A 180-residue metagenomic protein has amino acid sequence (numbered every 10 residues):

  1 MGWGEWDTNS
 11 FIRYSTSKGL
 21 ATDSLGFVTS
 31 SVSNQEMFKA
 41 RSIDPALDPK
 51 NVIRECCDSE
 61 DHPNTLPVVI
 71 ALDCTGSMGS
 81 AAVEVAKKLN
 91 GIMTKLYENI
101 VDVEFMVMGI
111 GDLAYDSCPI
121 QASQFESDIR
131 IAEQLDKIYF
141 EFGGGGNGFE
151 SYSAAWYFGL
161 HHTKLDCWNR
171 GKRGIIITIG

Functional and structural regions predicted by a protein language model:
M1-D58: Short glycine- and acidic-rich boundary segments immediately preceding or forming the N-terminal edge of structured
S24-F27, E60-T65, D128-I138: Short low-complexity stretches enriched in small and charged residues
S42-P45, M78-V85, G145-W156: Phosphate/oxyanion-binding active-site loops and adjacent basic polyanion-contact surfaces
R54-C56, I92-T94, K164: Eukaryotic intrinsically disordered and solvent-exposed regulatory patches
C57-P63, W168-R170: Short glycine/proline-enriched loop/turn "hinge" motifs that connect secondary-structure elements and lie
D61-S123, W156-F158, I177: Von Willebrand factor
F125-R173: Von Willebrand factor
G180: VWA/integrin I-like adhesion module and closely mimicked acidic/polar interface patches used
